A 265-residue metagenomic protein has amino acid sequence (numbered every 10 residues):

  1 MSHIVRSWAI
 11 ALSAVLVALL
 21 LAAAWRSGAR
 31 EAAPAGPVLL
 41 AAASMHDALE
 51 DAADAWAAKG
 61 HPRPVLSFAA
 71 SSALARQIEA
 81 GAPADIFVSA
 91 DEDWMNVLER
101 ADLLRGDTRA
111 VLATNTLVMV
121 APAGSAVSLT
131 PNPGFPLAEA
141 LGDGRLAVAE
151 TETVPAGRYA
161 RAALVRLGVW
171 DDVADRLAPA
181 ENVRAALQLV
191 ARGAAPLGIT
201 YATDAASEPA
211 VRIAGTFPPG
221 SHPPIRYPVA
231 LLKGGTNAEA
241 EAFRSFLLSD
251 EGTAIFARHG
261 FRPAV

Functional and structural regions predicted by a protein language model:
H3-S72, R76-A82, D91-E92, N96-N115 (+1 more regions): Exported/periplasmic ABC-transporter solute-binding proteins
V88: Short active-site segment of divalent metal-dependent hydrolases/proteases that encodes the spacing between
